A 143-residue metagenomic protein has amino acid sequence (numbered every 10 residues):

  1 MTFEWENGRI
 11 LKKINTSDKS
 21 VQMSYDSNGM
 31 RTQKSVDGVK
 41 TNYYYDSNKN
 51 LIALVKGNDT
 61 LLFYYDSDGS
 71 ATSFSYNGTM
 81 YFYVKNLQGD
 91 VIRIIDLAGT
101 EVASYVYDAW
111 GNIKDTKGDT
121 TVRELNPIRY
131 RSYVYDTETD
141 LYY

Functional and structural regions predicted by a protein language model:
M1-I10, V21-M30, T41-K49, L61-S70 (+2 more regions): Aromatic-rich beta-strand edge motifs centered on tyrosine
N7, T16, V36, K56-G57 (+4 more regions): Short solvent-exposed loop/turn micro-motifs enriched in small/polar/acidic residues
K13-D18, Q33-G38, I52-N58, S73-G78 (+2 more regions): Beta-turn initiation residues at beta-strand->coil junctions
K13-I14, T41-Y43, L54, D136 (+1 more regions): N-terminal targeting leaders only when they are immediately followed by extended low-complexity/repeat-rich tracts
R31, A71-S73, P127-R129: Structural detector of coil-to-beta-strand junctions
N77-Y143: A motif-centric feature for acidic-aromatic and gly/ser/thr-rich catalytic loops and repeats
